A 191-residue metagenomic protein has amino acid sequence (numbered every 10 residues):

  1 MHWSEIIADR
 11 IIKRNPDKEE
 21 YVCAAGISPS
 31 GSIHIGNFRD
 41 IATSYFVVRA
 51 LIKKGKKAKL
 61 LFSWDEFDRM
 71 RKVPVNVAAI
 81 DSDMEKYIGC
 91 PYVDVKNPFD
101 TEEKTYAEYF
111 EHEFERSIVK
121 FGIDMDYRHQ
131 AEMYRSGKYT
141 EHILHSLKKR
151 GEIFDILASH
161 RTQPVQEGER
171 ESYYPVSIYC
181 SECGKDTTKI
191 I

Functional and structural regions predicted by a protein language model:
M1-I35, R49-F62, A79-E85, G89-C90 (+4 more regions): Non-catalytic terminal extensions that flank enzyme cores
P29-F38, Y92-T105, A131-R135: The substrate-binding groove and active-site-proximal loops of carbohydrate-active enzymes, especially glycoside
G36-V47: Active/ligand-binding-proximal structured segments within catalytic/core domains that scaffold catalytic residues
F46, A50, Y109-K120, H145 (+1 more regions): Amphipathic alpha-helical segments that form well-ordered structural scaffolds and often line/cohere around active
L61-M70, Q130-A131: Short, solvent-exposed turn/loop segments enriched in Gly/Ser/Thr/Pro and often Arg
F67-E85, H142-I143: Charged, often glycine-rich, active-site loop that binds/positions anionic groups
D81-E108, F114-F121: A glycine-rich helix N-cap at a beta->alpha junction
N97, V119, I123-I191: Active-site cores that bind ATP or allylic diphosphates and position pyrophosphate for catalysis
